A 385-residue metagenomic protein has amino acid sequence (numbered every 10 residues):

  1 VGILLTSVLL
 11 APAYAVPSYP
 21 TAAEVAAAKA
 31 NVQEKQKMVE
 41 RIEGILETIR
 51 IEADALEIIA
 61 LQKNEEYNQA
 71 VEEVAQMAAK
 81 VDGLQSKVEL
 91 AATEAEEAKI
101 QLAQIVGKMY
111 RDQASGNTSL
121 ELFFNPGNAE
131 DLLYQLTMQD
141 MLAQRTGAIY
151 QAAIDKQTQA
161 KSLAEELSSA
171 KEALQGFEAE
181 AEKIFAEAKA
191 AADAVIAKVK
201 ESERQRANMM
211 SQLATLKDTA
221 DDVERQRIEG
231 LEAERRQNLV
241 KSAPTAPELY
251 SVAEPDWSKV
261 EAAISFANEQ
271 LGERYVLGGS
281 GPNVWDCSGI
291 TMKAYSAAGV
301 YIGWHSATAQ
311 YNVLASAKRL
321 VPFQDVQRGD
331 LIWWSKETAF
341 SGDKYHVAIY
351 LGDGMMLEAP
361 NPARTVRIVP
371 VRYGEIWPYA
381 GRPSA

Functional and structural regions predicted by a protein language model:
V1-D54, G83, E180-E269: Hydrophobic packing segments in regular secondary structure
L10-P17, A30-Q33, K37, E165 (+3 more regions): Aromatic- and glycine-rich peptidoglycan recognition patches
K29, Q85, K99, A103 (+5 more regions): Extracytoplasmic/secreted envelope proteins and their assembly/folding machinery, especially bacterial periplasmic
Q33-Y110, L167, A173-L174, E180-A181 (+2 more regions): Long, contiguous alpha-helical "rod/stalk" segments
E89-A152, R235-A246: Short coil/loop "hinge" linkers that interrupt or connect long alpha-helical coiled-coils or helical hairpins
A143-S169, L213-D221, A233-S242: Long amphipathic alpha-helical coiled-coil segments
E273-R328: Catalytic cysteine-centered active-site loop
W333-W334: A generic structural signal for residues embedded in beta-strands
